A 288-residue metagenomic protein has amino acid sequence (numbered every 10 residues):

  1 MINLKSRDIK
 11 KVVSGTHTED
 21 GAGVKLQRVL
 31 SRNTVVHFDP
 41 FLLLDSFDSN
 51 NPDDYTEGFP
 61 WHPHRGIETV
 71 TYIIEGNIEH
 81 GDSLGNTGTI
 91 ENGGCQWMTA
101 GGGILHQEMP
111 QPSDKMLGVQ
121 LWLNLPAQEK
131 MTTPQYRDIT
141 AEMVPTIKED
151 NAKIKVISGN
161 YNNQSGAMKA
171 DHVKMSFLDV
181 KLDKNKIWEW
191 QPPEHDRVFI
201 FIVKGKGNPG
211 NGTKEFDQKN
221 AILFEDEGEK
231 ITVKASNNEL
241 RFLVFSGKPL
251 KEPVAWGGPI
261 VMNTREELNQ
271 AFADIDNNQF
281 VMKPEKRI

Functional and structural regions predicted by a protein language model:
M1-I288: Jelly-roll (double-stranded beta-helix
